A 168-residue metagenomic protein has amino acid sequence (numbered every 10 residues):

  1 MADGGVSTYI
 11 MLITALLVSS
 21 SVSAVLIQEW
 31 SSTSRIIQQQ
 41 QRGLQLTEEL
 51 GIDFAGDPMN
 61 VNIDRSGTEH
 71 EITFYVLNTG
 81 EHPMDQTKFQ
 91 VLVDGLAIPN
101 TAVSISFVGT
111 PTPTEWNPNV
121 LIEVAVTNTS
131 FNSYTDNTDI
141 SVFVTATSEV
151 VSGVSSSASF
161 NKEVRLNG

Functional and structural regions predicted by a protein language model:
M1-Q38: Secretory targeting signatures
E29-G168: N-terminal export/assembly leader peptides and their processing motifs that target proteins to secretory
